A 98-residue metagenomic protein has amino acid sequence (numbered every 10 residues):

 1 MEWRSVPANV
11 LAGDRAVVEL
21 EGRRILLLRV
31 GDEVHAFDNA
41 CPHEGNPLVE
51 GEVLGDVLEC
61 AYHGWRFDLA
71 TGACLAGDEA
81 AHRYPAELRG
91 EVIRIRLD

Functional and structural regions predicted by a protein language model:
M1-G55, D68-L69, A73, H82-D98: N-terminal pre-ligand scaffold of iron-sulfur
C41, C60-H63: Short cysteine clusters
A61-Y62, A80-H82: Short secondary-structure transition/capping segments
A76-G77: Axial heme c-ligation environment in periplasmic c-type cytochrome domains
